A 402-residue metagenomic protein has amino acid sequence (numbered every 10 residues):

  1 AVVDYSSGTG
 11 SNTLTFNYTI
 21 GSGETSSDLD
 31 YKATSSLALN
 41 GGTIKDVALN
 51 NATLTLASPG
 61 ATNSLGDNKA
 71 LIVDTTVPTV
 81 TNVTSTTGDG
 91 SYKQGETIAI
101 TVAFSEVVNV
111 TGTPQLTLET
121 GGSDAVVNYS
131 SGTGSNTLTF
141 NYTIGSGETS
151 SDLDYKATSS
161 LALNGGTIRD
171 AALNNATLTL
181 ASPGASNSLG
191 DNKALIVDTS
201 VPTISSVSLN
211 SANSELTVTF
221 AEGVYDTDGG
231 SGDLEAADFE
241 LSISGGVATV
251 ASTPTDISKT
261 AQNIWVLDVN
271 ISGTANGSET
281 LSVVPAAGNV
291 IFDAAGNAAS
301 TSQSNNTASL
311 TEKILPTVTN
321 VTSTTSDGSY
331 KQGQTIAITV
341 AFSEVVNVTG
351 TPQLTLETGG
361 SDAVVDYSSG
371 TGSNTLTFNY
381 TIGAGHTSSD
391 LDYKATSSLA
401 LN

Functional and structural regions predicted by a protein language model:
A1-N402: Non-catalytic beta-sheet/beta-sandwich ligand-binding modules that flank or precede catalytic cores
